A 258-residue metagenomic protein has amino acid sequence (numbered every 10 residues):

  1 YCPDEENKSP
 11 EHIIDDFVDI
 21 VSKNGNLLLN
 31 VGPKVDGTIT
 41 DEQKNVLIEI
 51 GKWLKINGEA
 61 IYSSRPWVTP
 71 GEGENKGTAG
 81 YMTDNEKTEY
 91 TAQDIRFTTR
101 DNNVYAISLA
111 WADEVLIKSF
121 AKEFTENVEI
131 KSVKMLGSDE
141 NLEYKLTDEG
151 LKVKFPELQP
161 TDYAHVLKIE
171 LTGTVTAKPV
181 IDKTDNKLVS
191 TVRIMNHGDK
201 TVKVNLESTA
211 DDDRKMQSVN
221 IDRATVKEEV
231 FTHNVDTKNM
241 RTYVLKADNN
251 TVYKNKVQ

Functional and structural regions predicted by a protein language model:
Y1-D212, S218-Q258: Mature catalytic domains of secreted/periplasmic carbohydrate-active enzymes
